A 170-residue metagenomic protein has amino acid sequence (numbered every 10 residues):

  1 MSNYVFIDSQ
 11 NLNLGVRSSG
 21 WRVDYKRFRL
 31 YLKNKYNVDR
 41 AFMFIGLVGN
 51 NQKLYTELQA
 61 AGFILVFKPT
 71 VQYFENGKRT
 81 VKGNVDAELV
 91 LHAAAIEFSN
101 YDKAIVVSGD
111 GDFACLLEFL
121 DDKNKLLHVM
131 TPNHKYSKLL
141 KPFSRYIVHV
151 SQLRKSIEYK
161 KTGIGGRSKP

Functional and structural regions predicted by a protein language model:
M1-P170: Terminal and domain-boundary accessory regions
